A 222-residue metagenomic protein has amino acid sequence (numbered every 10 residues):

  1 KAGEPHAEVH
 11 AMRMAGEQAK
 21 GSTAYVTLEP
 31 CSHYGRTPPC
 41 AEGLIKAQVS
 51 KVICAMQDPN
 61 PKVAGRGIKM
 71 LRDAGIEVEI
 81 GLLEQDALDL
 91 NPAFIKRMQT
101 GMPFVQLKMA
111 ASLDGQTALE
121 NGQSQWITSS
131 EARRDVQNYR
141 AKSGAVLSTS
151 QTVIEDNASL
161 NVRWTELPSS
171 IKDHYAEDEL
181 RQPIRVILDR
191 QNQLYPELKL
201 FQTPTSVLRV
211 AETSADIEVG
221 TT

Functional and structural regions predicted by a protein language model:
K1-D86, S214: Zn2+-dependent cytidine deaminase-like catalytic core
H6, A64, D89-L90, P196-E197 (+1 more regions): Short, charged, surface-exposed secondary-structure boundary motifs
E17, D73-I76, K96-T100, A141 (+1 more regions): Generic secondary-structure signature for well-ordered alpha-helical cores
N60-A64, I80-L83, M98-M102, Q125-S129: Short capping loops/turns at secondary-structure boundaries
K62, L88-L90, D156-A158: Short secondary-structure boundary/hinge segments and terminal tails
I68, L82-S112: Proteins enriched for Cys/Gly/acidic motifs involved in redox and nucleic-acid/cofactor modification
K96, Q106-L113, T117-T222: Active-site ligand-binding patch in enzyme domains
